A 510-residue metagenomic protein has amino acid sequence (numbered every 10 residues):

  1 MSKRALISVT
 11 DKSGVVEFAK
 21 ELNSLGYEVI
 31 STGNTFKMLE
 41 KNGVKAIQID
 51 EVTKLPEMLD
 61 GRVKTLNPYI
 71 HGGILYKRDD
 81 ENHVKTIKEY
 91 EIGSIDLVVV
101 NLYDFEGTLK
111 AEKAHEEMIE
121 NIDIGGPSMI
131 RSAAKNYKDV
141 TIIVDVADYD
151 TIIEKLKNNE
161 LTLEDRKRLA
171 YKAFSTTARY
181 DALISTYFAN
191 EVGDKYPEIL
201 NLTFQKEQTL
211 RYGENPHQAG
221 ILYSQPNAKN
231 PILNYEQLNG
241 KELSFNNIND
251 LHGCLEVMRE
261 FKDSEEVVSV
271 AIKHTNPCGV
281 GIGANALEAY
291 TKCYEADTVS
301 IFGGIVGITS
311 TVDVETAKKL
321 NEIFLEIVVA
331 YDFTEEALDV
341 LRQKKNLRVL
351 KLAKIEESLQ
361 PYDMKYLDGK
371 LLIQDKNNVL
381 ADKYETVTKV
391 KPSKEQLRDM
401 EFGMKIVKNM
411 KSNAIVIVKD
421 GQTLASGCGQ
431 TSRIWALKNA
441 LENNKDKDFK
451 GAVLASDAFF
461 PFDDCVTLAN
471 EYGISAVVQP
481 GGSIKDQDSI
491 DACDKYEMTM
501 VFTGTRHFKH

Functional and structural regions predicted by a protein language model:
M1-V52: N-terminal glycine-/serine-/threonine-rich phosphate-binding loop
S2-I7, K12, F18, L97-V100 (+2 more regions): ATP-dependent carboxylate/acyl-activation modules
V29, A46, V140-I142, V349 (+2 more regions): Hydrophobic beta-strand scaffold residues
N34-D104: Glycine-rich nucleotide/cofactor/substrate-binding loop typically near the N-terminus or early in the first domain
T35-M38, T53-L59, F105-G107, S128-R131 (+6 more regions): Short gly/pro/ser/thr-enriched loop/turn and capping motifs at secondary-structure boundaries
K77-I124, S132-A133, E385-K394: Active-site/ligand-binding-proximal alpha/beta "capping" segment
N136-D148: Mobile "lid/hinge" segments at catalytic clefts and subdomain interfaces of large enzymes
V146-A147, T151-I199, I323: Non-catalytic interaction/clamp surfaces of large macromolecular machines
